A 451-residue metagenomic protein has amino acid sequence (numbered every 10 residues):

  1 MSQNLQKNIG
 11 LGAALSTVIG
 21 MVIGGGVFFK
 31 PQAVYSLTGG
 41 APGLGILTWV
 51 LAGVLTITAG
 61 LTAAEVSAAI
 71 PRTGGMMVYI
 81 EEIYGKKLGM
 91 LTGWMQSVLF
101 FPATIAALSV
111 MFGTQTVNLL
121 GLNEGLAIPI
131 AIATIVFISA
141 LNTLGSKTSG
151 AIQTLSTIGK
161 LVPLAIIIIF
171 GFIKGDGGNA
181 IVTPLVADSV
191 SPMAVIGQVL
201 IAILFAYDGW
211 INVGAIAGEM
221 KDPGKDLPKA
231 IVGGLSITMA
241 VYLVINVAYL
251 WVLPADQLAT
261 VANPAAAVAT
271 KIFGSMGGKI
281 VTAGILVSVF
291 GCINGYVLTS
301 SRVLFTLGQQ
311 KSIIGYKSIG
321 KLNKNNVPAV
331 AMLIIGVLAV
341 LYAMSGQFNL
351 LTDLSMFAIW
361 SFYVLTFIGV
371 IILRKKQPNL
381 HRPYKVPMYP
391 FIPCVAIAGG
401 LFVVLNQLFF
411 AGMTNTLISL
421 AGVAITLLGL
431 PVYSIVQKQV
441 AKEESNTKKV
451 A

Functional and structural regions predicted by a protein language model:
M1-G43, T56-I57, L61, T73 (+4 more regions): Membrane-interface "cap" regions at the ends of multi-pass membrane proteins
M1-Q6, I46, L120-L126, L155-T282: Helix-loop-helix junctions that connect adjacent transmembrane segments in multi-pass membrane transporters
M1-S2, M77-K87, S109-I130, P163 (+4 more regions): Helix-loop-helix connectors at the membrane interface of multi-pass transporters/channels
A33, I57-I135, S139-T143, L286-T306 (+2 more regions): Hydrophobic transmembrane alpha-helices that form the core helical bundles of multi-pass secondary transporters
V78-Y79, G85, V117-L122, A230-N294 (+1 more regions): TM-loop-TM module centered on a large, flexible mid-protein loop between adjacent transmembrane helices in multi-pass
G113, L126-G177, V190, I231 (+3 more regions): Membrane-interface loop-to-helix entry segments
L164-I167, L304, S355-R382, V395-F402 (+1 more regions): Hydrophobic alpha-helical segments of multi-pass membrane transport proteins
K317-V327, Y363-N415, V450-A451: C-terminal membrane-solvent junction of multi-pass transporters and transport-like membrane proteins
